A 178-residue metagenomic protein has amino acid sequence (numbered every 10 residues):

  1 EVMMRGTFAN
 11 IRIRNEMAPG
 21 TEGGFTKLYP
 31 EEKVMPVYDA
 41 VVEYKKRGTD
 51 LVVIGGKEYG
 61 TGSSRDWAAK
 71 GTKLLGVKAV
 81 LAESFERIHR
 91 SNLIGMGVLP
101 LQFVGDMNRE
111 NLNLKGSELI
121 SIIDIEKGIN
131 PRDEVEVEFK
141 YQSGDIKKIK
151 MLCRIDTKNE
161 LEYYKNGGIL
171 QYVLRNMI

Functional and structural regions predicted by a protein language model:
E1-I178: Fe-S-dependent hydro-lyases/dehydratases of central metabolism
